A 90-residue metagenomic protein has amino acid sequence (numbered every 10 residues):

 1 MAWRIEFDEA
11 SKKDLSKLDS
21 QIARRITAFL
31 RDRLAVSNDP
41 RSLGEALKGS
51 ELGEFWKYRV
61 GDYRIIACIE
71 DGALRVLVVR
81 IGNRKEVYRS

Functional and structural regions predicted by a protein language model:
A2-R4, E9, K13-K17, R24 (+3 more regions): Enriched for short, Lys/Arg-rich terminal
K17-S20, V36: Secondary-structure boundary motif
D32-K57: A short, surface-exposed loop/turn module that caps and links secondary-structure elements
